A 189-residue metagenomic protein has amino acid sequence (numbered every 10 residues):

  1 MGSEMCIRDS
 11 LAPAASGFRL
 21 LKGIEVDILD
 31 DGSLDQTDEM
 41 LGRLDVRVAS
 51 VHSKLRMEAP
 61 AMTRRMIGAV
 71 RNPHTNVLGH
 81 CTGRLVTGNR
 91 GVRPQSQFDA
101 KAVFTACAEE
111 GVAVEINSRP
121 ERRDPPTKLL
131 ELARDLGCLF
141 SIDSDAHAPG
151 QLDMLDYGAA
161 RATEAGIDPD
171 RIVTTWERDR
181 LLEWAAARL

Functional and structural regions predicted by a protein language model:
M1-I7: Short, small-residue-biased leader/transition segments that mark boundaries at the very start of proteins
A15: Long C-terminal interaction/binding lobes of large macromolecular proteins
R19-D30: Aromatic-lined carbohydrate-recognition surfaces of secreted/lumenal glycan-active proteins
L21, D45, D170: Acidic, metal/ion-coordinating pockets
G23, N117, D143, T175-E177: Conserved beta-strand termini and adjacent loop/short-helix elements that scaffold enzyme active sites in alpha/beta
L34-A146, L152-D153: Domain-core and long-helix interface of multi-subunit machines
D153-L189: Mid-to-C-terminal alpha-helical segments outside catalytic/metal-binding sites
